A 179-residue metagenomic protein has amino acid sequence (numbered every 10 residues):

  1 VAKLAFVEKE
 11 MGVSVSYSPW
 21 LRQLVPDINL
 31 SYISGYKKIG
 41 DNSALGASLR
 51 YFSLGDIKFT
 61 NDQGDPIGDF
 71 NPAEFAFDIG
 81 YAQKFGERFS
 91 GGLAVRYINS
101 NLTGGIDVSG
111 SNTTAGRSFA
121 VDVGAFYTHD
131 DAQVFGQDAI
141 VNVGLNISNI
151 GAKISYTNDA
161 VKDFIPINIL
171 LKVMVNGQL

Functional and structural regions predicted by a protein language model:
V1-L179: Subset of outer-membrane beta-barrel
